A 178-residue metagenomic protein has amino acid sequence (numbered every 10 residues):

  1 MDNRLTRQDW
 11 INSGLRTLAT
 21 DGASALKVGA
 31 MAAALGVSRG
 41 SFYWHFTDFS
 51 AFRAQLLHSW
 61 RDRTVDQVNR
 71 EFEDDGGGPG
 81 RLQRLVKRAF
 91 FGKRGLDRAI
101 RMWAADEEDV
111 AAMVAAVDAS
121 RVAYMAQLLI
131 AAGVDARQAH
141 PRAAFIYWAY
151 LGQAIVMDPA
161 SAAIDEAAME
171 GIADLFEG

Functional and structural regions predicted by a protein language model:
M1-L5, V134: N-terminal intrinsically disordered/low-complexity leader segments
T6-D9, S13-A51, Q55: Helix-turn-helix
S13-D21, R63, Q67-E71, I100 (+1 more regions): Solvent-exposed, amphipathic alpha-helical segments
A23, V37, V134-D135, G178: Helix N-cap/coil-helix junction residues
Q55, D66-A99, I146: Hydrophobic alpha-helical connector segments
V65, G92-A99, E108-G133, R137 (+2 more regions): Amphipathic alpha-helical packing segments from all-alpha helical-bundle domains
A104-A105: Acidic, metal/ion-handling microdomains and their immediate structural contexts
A136-P159, A163-L175: Hydrophobic alpha-helical segments that form the core of small-molecule binding pockets and/or dimer interfaces
